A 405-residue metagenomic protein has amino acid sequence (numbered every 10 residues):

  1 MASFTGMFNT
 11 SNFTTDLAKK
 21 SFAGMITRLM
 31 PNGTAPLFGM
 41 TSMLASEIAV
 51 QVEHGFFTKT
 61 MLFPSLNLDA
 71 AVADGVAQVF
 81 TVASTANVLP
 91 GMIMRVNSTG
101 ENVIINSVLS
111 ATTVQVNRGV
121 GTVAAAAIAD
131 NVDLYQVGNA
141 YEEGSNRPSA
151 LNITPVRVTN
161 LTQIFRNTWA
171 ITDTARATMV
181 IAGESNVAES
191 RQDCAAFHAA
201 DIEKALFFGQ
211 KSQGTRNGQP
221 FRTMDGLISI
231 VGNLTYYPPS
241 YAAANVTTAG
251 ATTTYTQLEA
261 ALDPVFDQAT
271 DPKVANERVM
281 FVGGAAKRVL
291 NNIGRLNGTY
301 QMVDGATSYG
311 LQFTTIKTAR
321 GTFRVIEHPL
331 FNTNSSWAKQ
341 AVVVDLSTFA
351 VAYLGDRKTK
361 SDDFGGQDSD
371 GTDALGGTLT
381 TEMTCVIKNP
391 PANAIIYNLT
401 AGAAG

Functional and structural regions predicted by a protein language model:
A2-M40, L44, E184, Q192 (+3 more regions): Sequence/fold signature of self-assembling virion shell proteins
F8-A126: Autoprocessing Asn-cyclization modules and mimics
T15-K19, M30-G33, V158, N217-P220 (+4 more regions): Intrinsic-disorder-associated interaction segments
I48-K59, E142-T235, D263-V289, G365-C385: Long, contiguous amphipathic alpha-helices that act as assembly "spine/axial" helices in icosahedral shell and virion
F80, W169, T314-I316: Generic detection of short hydrophobic beta-strand segments and adjacent strand-loop junctions
G91-M92, N97, N102, V108 (+1 more regions): Long, low-complexity intrinsically disordered regions in eukaryotic proteins
A242-T322: Long, well-ordered mid-to-C-terminal structural blocks that present hydrophobic/aromatic surfaces
